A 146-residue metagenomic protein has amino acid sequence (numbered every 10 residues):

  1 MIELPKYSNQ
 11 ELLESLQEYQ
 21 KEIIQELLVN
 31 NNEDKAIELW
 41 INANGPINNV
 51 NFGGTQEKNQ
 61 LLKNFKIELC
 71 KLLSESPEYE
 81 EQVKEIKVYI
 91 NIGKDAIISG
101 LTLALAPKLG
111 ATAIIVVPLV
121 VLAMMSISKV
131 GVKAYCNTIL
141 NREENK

Functional and structural regions predicted by a protein language model:
M1-N49: N-terminal leader/propeptide segments of preproteins
L12, I23-I24, A36-W40, F65 (+3 more regions): Generic structural signal of hydrophobic/aromatic residues within well-ordered alpha-helices of folded domains
I23-V29, K94, I98, I139: A broad "ordered helical/assembly scaffold" signature
N42-I97: Mature extracellular/secreted ectodomains of secretory-pathway proteins
E80-N137: Membrane-inserting effector segments that mediate pore formation, membrane fusion, or transient membrane insertion
N137-K146: Cytosolic/matrix-facing juxtamembrane and C-terminal tails of multi-pass cellular membrane proteins
